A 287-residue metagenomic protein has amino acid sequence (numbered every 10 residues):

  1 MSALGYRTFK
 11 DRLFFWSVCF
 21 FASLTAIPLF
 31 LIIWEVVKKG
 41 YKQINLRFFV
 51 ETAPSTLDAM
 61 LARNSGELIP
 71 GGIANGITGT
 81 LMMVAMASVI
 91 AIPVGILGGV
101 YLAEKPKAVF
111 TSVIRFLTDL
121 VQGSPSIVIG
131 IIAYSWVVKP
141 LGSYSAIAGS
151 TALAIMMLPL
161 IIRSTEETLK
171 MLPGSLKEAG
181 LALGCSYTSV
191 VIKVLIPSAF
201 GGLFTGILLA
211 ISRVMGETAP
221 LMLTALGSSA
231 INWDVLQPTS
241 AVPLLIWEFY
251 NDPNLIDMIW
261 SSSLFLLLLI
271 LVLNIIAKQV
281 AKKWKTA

Functional and structural regions predicted by a protein language model:
M1-L24, A277-A287: Transmembrane alpha-helical segments of polytopic membrane transport and secretion proteins
S2-R12, W16, E35-A87, K107 (+1 more regions): Periplasmic/extracellular loop-to-transmembrane helix junction in inner-membrane transport proteins
M60, L221-L267: Interhelical loop and adjacent transmembrane-helix boundary motif in polytopic membrane transport permeases
M86-T118, K278-T286: Transmembrane-helix boundary motif in ABC transporter permease subunits
D119-I155: Generic hydrophobic transmembrane alpha-helix motif, especially the helices
P125, L183-G184, P197: Glycine/proline-centered hinge or cleavage motifs at structural transition points of membrane proteins
E166-K170, L208, E248-A287: C-terminal transmembrane helix and the adjacent membrane-cytosol boundary/short C-terminal tail of inner/organellar
Y187-L223: Transmembrane alpha-helices
